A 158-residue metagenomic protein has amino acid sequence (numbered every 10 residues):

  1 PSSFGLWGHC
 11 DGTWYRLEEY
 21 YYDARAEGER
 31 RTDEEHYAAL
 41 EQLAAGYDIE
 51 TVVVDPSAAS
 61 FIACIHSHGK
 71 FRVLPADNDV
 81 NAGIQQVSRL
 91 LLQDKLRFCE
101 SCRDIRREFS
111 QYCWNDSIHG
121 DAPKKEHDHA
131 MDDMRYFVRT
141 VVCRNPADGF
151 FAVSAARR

Functional and structural regions predicted by a protein language model:
G5, C10-K125, R144-N145, G149-R158: Mg2+-dependent endonuclease catalytic cores in nucleic-acid-processing enzymes, primarily RNase H-like
K124-P146: Acidic, Mg2+-coordinating catalytic module of metal-dependent nucleases/exonucleases that use a two-metal-ion mechanism
